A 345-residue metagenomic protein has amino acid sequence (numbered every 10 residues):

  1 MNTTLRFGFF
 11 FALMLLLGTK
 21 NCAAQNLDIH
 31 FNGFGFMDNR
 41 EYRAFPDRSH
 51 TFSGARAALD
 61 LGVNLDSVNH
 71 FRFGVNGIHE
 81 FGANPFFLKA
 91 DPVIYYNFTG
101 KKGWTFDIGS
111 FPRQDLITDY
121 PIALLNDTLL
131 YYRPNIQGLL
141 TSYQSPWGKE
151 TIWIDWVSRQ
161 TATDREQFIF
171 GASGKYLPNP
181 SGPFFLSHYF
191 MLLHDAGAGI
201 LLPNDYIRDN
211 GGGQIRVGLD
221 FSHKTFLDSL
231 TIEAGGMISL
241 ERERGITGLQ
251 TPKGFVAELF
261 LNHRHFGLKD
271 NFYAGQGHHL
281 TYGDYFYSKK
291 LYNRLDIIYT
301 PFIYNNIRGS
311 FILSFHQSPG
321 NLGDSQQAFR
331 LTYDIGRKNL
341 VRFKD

Functional and structural regions predicted by a protein language model:
M1-H30, T141, S325-N339, D345: Bacterial Sec-dependent N-terminal signal peptides
C22-G100, F260, Q327-Y333: Beta-barrel outer-membrane channel/assembly domains of diderm bacteria
F34, V93, S145-V157, T161-T163 (+1 more regions): Exposed, low-structure sequence patches enriched in small/polar residues
D38-R40, D115-D119, A196-G197: Short acidic/His/Gly/Ser-rich catalytic and metal-binding motifs that mark active-site loops of diverse hydrolases
R43-D47, I122-A123, L201-L202: Flexible, solvent-exposed loop segments that connect beta-strands
A55, A90, R133-N135, G211 (+1 more regions): Residues that act as N-cap/strand-start positions at coil-to-secondary-structure junctions
N84-F86, T118-Y120, G199, R244-T247: A short acidic (Asp/Glu
T105-K175: Surface-exposed coil loops of outer-membrane beta-barrel proteins
